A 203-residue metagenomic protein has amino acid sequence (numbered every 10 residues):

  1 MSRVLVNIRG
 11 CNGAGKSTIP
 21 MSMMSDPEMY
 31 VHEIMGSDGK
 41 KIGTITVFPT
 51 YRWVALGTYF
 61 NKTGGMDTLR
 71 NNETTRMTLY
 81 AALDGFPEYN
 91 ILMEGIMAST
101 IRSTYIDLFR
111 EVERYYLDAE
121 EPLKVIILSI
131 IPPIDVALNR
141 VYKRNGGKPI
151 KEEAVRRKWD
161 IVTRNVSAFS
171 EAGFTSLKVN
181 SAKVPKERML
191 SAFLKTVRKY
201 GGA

Functional and structural regions predicted by a protein language model:
M1-R3: Phosphate-binding P-loop
I8: Hydrophobic anchor at the beta1->P-loop junction of P-loop NTPases
G13-G15: Conserved glycine(s) of the Walker
T18-Y30: A conserved segment at the C-terminal end of the G1
M29-D38: Flexible phosphate/Mg2+-sensing switch loops adjacent to catalytic phosphate-binding sites
K41-S103: Conserved nucleotide-sensing/catalytic segment adjacent to the nucleotide-binding pocket in NTP-handling enzymes
E94-G95, Y115-V141: Conserved phosphate-donor/acceptor-positioning beta-strand/loop module used by diverse small-molecule
G147-E187: Small-molecule kinase domains that catalyze NTP-dependent phosphoryl transfer to phosphate-bearing small molecules
